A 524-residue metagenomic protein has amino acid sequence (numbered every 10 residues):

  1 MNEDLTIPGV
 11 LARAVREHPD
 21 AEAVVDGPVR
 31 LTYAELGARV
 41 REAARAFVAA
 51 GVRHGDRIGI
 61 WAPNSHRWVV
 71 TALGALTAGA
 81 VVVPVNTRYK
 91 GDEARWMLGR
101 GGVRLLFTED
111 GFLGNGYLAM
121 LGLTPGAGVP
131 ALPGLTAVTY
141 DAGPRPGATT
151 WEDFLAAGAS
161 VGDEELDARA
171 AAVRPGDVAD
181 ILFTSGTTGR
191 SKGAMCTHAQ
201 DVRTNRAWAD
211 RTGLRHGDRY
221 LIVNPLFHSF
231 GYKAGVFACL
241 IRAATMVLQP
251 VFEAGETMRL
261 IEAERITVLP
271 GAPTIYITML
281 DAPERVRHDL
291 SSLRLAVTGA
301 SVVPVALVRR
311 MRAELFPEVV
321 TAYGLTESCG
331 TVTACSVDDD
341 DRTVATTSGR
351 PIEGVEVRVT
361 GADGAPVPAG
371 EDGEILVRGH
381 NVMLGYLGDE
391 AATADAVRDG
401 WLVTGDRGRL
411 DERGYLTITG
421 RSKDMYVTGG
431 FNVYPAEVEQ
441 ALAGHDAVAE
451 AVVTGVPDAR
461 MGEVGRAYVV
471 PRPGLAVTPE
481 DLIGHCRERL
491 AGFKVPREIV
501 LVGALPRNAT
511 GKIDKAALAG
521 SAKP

Functional and structural regions predicted by a protein language model:
E3-I7, A12, D20-S65, V69 (+4 more regions): Conserved AMP-binding/adenylate-forming core of the ANL superfamily
D4, P19-D20, P144, T149-E152 (+5 more regions): Conserved pre-ATP/AMP-binding loop-to-beta segment of ANL
T32-E35, A172, A179-R203: Conserved AMP-binding A3 loop
A49-A50, A80-D153, P473-L475: Structural core segment of the AMP-binding/adenylate-forming
Y89-W96, L106-T108, L269, G379 (+6 more regions): AMP-binding/adenylate-forming catalytic core of the ANL superfamily
D153-A156, I266-G271, L280-T343, E356 (+1 more regions): Gly/Ser/Thr-rich phosphate-binding loop
V202-R219, F227-V268, A282: Conserved AMP-binding/adenylation subdomain of ANL enzymes
R350-G354, D363-D395, V433: Conserved ATP/PPi-binding loop(s) of AMP-dependent carboxylate-activating enzymes
